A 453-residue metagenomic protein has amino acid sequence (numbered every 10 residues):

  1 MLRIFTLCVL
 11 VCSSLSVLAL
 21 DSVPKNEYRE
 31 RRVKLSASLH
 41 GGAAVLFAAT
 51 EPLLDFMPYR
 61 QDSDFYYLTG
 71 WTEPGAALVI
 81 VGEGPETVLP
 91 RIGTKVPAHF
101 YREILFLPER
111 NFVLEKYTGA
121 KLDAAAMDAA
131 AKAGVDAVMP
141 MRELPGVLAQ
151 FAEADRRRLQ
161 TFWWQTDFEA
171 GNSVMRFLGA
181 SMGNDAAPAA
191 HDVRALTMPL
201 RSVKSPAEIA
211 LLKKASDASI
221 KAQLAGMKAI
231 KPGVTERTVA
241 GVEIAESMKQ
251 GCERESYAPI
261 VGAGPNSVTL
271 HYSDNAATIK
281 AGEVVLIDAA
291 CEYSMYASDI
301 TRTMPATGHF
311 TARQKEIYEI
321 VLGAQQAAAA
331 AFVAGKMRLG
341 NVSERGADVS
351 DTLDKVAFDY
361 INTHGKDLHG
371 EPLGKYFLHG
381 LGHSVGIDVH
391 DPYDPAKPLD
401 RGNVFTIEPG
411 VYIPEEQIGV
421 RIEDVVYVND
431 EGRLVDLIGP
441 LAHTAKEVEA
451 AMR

Functional and structural regions predicted by a protein language model:
L2-L7: Sec-dependent signal peptide recognition, specifically the positively charged N-region followed immediately by
V17-R453: Active-site neighborhoods and metal-handling regions in enzymes and metal-associated proteins
